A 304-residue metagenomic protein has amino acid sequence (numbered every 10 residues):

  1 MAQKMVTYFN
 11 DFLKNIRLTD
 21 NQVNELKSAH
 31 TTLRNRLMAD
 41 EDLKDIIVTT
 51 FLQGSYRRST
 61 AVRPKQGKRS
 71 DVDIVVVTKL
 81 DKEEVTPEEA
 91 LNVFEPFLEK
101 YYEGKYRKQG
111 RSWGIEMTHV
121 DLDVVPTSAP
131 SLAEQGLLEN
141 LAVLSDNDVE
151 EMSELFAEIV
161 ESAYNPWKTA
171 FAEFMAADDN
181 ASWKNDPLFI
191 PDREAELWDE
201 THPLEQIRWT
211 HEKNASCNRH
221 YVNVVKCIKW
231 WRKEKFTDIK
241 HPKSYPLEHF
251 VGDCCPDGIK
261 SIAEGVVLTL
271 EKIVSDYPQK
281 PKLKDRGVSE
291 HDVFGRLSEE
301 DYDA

Functional and structural regions predicted by a protein language model:
M1-V72, V77-V93, S112-G114: N-terminal regions immediately upstream of nucleotidyltransferase
N24, R34-L37, R58, E88-D179: Conserved catalytic core of two-metal-ion nucleotidyltransferases
L37, E41, Y101-Y102, R232-F236 (+1 more regions): Sec/Tat-exported extracytoplasmic proteins
K44, V48, T86, R107 (+2 more regions): Short, surface-exposed helix-loop/turn micro-motifs enriched in polar/charged residues
K68-T78, T201-H211, P246-E248: Glycine-rich, often proline-containing surface loops adjacent to acidic residues and nearby aromatics that form
D73, G110-S112, H119-D121, V225 (+1 more regions): Extracellular structured ligand-interaction cores
T169-V222: Long, charge-rich alpha-helical interaction segments
T210-A304: Conserved nucleotidyltransferase catalytic core and NTase-mimicking acidic/glycine-rich helix/loop elements in nucleic
